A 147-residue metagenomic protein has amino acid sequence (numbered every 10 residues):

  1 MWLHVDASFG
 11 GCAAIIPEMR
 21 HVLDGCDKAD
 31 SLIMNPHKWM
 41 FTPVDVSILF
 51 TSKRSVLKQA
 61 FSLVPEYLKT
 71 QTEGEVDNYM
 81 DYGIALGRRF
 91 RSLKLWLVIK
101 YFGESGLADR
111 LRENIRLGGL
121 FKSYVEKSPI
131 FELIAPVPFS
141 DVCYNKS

Functional and structural regions predicted by a protein language model:
M1-K58: Conserved PLP-enzyme active-site core in the AAT-like
L3-D6, L32, L95, N114 (+1 more regions): Structural hydrophobic-scaffold residues in regular secondary structure
E18-H21, L63, Y79-D81: Residue-level signal for pocket-adjacent positions within structured domains
L23, L68, I84: Short clusters of hydrophobic/aromatic residues that line enzyme substrate/ligand-binding pockets
W39, D45-S52, E75-L133, P138-S140: Structural motif of enzymes handling amino- and sulfur-group chemistry
F50-D77: Conserved core segment of the aminotransferase class I/II
F139-S147: A short beta-alpha structural unit
